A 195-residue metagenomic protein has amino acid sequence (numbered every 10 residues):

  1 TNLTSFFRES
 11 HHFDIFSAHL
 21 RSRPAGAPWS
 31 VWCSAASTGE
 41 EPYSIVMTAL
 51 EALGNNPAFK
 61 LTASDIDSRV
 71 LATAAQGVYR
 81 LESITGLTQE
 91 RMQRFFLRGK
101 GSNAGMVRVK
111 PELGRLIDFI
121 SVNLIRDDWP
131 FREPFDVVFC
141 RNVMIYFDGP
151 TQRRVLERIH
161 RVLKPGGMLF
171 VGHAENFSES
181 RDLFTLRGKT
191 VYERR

Functional and structural regions predicted by a protein language model:
T1-W32, G172: Conserved AdoMet
S17-L20, Y43-L50, H160: A structural alpha-helix within SAM-dependent methyltransferase catalytic domains
A27-S44, F59-T62: Conserved class I S-adenosyl-L-methionine
S34, P57-F139, V143-R153, N176-S178: Extended basic-aromatic, gly/pro-enriched interface segments that bind polyanionic ligands
E51-P57: Short helix-capping segments at alpha-helix termini
V137, F177-R195: Core SAM-dependent methyltransferase catalytic element
R153-P165: A short glycine-rich, Lys/Arg-flanked "PGG" loop and its adjoining helix->strand segment in the class I
P165-H173: Conserved beta-strand signature within the Rossmann-like core of class I S-adenosyl-L-methionine
